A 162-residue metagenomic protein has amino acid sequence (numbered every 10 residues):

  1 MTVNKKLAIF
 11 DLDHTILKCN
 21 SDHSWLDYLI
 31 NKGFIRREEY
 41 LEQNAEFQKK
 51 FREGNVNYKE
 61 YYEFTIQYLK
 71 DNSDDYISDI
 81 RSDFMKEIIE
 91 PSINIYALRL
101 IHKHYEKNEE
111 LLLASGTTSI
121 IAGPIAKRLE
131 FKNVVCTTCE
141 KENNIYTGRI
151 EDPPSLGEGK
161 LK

Functional and structural regions predicted by a protein language model:
M1-E53: Active-site neighborhood of HAD-like aspartate-dependent phosphohydrolases
T2-K5, D79, K86-K162: C-terminal cap/substrate-recognition subdomain and adjoining C-terminal extension of metal-dependent phosphatase-like
N20, N72, G159: Conserved active-site and cofactor/substrate-binding residues in soluble primary-metabolism enzymes
D22-S24, Y28, G33, D74 (+3 more regions): Active-site phosphate-binding/coordination module
K49-E53, Y58-D74, N133-E140: Short, compositionally biased "basic patch" segments
E60-Y96: Metal-dependent phosphoesterase signature
